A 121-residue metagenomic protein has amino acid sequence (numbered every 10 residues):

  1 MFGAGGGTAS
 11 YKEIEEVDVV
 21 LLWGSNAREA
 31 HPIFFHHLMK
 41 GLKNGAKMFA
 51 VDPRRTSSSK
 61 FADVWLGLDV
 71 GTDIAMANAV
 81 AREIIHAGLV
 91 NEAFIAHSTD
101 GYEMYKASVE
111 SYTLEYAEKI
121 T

Functional and structural regions predicted by a protein language model:
M1-T121: Cofactor-pocket helix-loop regions in the catalytic cores of large enzyme subunits
